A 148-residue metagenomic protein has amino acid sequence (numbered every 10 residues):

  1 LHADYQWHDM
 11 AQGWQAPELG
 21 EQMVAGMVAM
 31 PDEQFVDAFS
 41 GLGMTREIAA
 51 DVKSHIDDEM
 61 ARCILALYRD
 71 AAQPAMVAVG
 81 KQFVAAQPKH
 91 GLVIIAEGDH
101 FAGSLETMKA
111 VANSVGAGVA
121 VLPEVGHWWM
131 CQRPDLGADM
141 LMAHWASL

Functional and structural regions predicted by a protein language model:
L1-V121, M142: Flexible "cap/lid" subdomain of the alpha/beta-hydrolase fold that forms the substrate-access gate
V115-L148: Catalytic active-site module of serine/aspartate enzymes centered on a nucleophile-bearing elbow/loop
